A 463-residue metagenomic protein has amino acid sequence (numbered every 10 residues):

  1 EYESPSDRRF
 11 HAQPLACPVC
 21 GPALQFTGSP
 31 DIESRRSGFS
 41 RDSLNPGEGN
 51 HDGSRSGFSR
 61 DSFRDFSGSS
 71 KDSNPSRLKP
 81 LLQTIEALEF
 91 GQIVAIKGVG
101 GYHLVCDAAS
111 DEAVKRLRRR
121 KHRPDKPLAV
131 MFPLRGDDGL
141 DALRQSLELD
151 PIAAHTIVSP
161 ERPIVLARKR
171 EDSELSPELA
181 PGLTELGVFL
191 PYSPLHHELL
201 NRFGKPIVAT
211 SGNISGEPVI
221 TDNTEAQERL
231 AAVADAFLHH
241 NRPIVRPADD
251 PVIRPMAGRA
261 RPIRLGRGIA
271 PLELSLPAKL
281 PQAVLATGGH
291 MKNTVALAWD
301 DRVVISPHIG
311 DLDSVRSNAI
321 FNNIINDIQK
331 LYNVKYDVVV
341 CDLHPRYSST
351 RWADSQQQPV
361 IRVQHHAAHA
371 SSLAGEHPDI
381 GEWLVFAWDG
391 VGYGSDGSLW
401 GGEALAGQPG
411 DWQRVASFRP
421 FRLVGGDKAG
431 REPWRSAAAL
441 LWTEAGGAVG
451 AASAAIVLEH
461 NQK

Functional and structural regions predicted by a protein language model:
E1-I32, N74-V99, H103-K463: Short acidic/glycine-rich loops and adjacent helix/strand connectors that line catalytic pockets where negatively
P30-R41, S56-R60, D65: Intrinsic, low-complexity polybasic segments
